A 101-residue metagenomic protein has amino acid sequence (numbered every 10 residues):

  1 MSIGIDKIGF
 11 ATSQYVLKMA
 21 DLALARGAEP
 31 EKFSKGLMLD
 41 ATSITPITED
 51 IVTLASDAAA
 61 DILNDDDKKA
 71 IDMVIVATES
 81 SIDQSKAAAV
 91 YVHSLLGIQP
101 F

Functional and structural regions predicted by a protein language model:
S2-I75: Conserved active-site "lid/cap" helical segment
S34-K35, A41-T53, E79-F101: Conserved catalytic cysteine-centered active-site region of acyl-thioester-dependent Claisen-condensing enzymes
